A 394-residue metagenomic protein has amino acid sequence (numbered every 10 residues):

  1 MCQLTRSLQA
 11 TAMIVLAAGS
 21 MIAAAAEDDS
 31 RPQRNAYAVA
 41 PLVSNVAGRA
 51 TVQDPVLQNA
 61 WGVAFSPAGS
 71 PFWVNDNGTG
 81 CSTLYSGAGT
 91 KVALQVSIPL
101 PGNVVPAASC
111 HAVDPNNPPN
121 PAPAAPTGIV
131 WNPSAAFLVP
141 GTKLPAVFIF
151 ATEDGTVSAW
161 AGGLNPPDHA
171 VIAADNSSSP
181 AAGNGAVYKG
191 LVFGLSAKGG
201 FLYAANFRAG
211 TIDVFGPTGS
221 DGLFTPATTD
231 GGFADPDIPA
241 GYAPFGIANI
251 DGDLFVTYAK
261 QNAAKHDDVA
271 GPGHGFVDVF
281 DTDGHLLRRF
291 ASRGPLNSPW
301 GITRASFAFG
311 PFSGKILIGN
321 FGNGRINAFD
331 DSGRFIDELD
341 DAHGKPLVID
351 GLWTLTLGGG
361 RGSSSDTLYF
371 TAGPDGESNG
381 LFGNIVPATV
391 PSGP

Functional and structural regions predicted by a protein language model:
M1-A12: Bacterial N-terminal signal peptides that target proteins for export
A10-S20: Bacterial N-terminal signal peptides
M21-A25: Sec/Tat signal peptide C-region and signal peptidase I cleavage site
A26-P394: Sequence/structural signature of beta-propeller domains
